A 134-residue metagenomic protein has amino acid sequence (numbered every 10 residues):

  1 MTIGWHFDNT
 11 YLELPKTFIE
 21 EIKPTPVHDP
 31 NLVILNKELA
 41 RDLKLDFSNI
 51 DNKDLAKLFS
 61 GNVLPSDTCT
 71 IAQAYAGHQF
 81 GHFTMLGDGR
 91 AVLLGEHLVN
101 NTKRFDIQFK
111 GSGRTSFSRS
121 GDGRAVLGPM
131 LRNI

Functional and structural regions predicted by a protein language model:
M1, I19-E21, D46: Polar low-complexity intrinsically disordered regions
M1-L14: Charged, compositionally biased N-terminal leader segments and the immediate start of the first structured element
W5, E21-I22, G61-N62: Hydrophobic alpha-helical segments, principally membrane-spanning helices and signal/leader peptides
E13-T17, E21, V27-L35, L39: N-terminal alpha-helical transmembrane segments of multi-pass membrane transport and channel/translocase proteins
D29-L32, E38-I134: Conserved ATP-binding subdomain of kinase catalytic cores across diverse folds
